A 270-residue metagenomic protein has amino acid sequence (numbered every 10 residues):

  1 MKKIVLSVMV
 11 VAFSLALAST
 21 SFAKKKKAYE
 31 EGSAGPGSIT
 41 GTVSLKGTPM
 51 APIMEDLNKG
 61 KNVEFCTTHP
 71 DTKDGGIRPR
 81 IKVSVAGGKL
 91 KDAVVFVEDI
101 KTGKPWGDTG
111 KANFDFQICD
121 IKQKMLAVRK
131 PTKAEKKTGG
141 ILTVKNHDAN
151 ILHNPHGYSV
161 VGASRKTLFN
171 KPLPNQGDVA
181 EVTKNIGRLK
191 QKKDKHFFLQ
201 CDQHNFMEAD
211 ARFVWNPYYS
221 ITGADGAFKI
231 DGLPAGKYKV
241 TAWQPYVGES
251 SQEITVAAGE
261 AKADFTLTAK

Functional and structural regions predicted by a protein language model:
M1-A23: N-terminal export/membrane-targeting signals
K24-K270: Extracytoplasmic copper-binding redox domains, predominantly the cupredoxin/blue-copper superfamily
